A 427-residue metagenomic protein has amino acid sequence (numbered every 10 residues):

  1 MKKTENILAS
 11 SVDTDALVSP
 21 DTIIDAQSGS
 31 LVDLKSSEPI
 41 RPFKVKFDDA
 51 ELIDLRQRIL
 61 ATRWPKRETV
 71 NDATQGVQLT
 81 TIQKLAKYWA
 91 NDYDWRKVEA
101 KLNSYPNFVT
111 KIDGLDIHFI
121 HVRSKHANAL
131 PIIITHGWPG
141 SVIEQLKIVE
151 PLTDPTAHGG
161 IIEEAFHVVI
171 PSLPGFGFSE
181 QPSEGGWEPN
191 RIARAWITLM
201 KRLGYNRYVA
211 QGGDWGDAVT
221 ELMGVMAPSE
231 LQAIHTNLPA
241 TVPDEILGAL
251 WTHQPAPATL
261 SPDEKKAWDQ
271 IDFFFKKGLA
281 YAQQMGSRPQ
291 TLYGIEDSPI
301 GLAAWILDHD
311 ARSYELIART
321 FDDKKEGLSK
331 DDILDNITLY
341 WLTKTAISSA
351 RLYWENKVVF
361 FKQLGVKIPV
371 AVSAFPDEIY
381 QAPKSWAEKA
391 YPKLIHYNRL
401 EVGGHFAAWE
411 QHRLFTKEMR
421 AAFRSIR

Functional and structural regions predicted by a protein language model:
E51-R123, N128, D332, W341 (+1 more regions): Non-catalytic accessory segments flanking enzyme active sites
W95-K97, G160, L173-W187, E221: Glycine-rich "HGGG/HGxG" loop immediately N-terminal to the catalytic nucleophile of the alpha/beta-hydrolase
A129-G137: Short beta-strand element of the alpha/beta-hydrolase
W138-E150: The serine-hydrolase catalytic nucleophile loop
P151, P155-A157, Y205-A256: Conserved hydrolase catalytic core segment
L152-F178: Conserved alpha/beta-hydrolase
N190-Y208: Conserved acidic catalytic loop of the alpha/beta-hydrolase fold
Q283-R427: C-terminal subdomain of alpha/beta-hydrolase-fold enzymes, centered on the catalytic histidine and its supporting
